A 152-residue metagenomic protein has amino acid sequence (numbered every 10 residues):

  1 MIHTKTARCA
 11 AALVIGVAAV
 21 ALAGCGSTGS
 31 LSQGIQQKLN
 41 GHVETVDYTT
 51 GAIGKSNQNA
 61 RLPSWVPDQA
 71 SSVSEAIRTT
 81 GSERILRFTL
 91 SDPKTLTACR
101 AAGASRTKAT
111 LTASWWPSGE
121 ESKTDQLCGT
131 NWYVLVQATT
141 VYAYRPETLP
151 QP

Functional and structural regions predicted by a protein language model:
I2-L13: Bacterial N-terminal signal peptides that target proteins for export
V17: Flanking scaffold residues of small Cys/His-coordinated metal-binding clusters
A21-G24: C-terminal motif of bacterial Sec signal peptides marking the signal peptidase cleavage site
G26-T80: N-terminal export/targeting and maturation segments
G34-L39, I85-T89, R145: Low-complexity, charged, repeat-rich alpha-helical/coil interaction segments
G41, A76, T89, T130-Q137: Solvent-exposed, well-ordered amphipathic alpha-helical segments that flank/support binding or catalytic loops
S56-E120: Mature extracytoplasmic domains of secretory-pathway proteins
L96-P152: Extracytosolic low-complexity repeat regions of secreted or lipid-anchored proteins
